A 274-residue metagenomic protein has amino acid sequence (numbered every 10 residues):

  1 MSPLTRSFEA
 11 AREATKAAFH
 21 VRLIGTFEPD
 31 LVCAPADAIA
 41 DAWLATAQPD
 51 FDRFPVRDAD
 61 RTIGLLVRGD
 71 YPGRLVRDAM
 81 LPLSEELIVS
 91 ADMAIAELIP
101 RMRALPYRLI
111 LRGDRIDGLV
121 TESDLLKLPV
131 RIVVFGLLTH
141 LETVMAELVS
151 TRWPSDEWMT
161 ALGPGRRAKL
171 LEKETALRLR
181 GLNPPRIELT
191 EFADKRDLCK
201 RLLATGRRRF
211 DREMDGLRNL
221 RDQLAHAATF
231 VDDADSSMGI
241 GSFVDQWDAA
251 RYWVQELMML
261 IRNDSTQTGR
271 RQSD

Functional and structural regions predicted by a protein language model:
M1-D274: Tandem CBS (Cystathionine beta-synthase) repeat/Bateman regulatory domains
